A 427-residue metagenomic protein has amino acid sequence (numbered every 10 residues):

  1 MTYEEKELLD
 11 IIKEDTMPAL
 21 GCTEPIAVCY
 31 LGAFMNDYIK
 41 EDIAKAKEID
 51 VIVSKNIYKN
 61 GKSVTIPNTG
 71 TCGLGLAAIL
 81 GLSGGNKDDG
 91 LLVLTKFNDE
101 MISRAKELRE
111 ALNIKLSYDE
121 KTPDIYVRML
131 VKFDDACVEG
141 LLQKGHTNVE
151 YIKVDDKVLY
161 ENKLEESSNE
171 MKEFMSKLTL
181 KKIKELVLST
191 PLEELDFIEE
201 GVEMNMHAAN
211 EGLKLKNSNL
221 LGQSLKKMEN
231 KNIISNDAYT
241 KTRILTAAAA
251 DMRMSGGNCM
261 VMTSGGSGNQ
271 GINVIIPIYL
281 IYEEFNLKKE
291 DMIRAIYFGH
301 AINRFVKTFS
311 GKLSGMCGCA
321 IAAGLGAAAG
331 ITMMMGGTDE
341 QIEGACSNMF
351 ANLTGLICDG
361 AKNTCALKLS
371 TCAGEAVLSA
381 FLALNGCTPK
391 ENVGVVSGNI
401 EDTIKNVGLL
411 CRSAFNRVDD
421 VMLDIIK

Functional and structural regions predicted by a protein language model:
M1-C22, I26, K40-I49, V53-S63: N-terminal alpha-helical transmembrane segments of multi-pass membrane transport and channel/translocase proteins
P18-F34, C259-I276, G318-A322: Conserved phosphate/anionic-ligand binding catalytic regions in large, soluble enzymes, centered on
L20-T23, K55-I57, K144-T147, I152-V154 (+6 more regions): A structural signal for small-residue-enriched, beta-sheet-centric alpha/beta enzyme cores and oligomeric scaffold folds
P25-E41, G271-L287, A328-G336: Alpha-helical support elements that line or immediately flank enzyme active sites and cofactor-binding pockets
D42-E48, D89-L94, K115-S117, L192-E199 (+6 more regions): Flexible, glycine/charged-enriched surface loops at secondary-structure junctions
K45-D89, I102-N113, D291-Q341, A345 (+1 more regions): A structural-propensity feature for long, helix-poor, extended segments
R109-G256, V421-K427: Signature of multi-pass transmembrane helix bundles
N232-N236, T240, R253-I281, F285-L287: Membrane-embedded translocation segments of transport machinery
